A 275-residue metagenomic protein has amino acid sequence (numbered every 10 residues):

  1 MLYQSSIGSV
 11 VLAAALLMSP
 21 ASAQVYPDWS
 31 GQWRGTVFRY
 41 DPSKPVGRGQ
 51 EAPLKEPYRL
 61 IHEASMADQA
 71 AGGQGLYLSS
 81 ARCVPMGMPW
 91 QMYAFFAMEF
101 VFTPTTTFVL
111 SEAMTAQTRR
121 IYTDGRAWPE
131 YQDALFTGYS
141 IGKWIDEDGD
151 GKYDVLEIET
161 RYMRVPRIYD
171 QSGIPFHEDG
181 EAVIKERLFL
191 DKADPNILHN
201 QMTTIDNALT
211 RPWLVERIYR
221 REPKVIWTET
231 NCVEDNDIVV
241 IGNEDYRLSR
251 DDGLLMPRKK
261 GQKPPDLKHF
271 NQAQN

Functional and structural regions predicted by a protein language model:
M1-Q4: N-terminal secretory signal peptides that target proteins for export/translocation
G8-S19: Bacterial N-terminal signal peptides
A21-N275: Hydrophobic small-molecule pocket/channel-lining residues, especially in calycin-type beta-barrels
